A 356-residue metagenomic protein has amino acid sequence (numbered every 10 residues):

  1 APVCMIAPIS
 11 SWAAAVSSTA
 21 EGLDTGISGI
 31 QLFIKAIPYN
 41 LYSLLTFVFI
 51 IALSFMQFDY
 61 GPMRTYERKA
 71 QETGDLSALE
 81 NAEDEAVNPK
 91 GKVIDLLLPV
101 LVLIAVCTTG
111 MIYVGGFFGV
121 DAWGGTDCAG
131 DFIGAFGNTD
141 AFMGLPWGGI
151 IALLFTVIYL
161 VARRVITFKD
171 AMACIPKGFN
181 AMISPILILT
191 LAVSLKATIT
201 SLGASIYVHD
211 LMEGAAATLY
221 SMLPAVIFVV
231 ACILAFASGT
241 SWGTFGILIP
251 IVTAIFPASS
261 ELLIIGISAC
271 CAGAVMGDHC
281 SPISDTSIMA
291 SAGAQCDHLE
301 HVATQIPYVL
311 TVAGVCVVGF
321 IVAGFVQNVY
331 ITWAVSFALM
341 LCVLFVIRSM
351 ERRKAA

Functional and structural regions predicted by a protein language model:
A1-M63, L234-G246, I267-G293, T304 (+1 more regions): Alpha-helical transmembrane segments and, especially, the helix-loop junctions at the ends of these helices
V3-M5, K90-G110, I151, N180-K196 (+1 more regions): Selective recognition of specific alpha-helical transmembrane segments in multi-pass small-molecule
S18-G26, D59, T108-D121, V161-F168 (+3 more regions): Transmembrane helix-loop junctions in multi-pass membrane proteins
Q31-F33, T46-N138, I150-C174, D297-I306 (+1 more regions): Long, contiguous bundles of hydrophobic transmembrane helices that form the permeation core of multi-pass
Y39-L41, K92-D95, L145-P146, F179-P185 (+3 more regions): Membrane-interfacial loop-to-helix junctions in multi-pass transporters
I51, I104, T108, V157-I158 (+4 more regions): Alpha-helical transmembrane segments of multipass membrane proteins
T156-I233: Helix-loop-helix junctions that connect adjacent transmembrane helices in secondary transporters/permeases, recognized
I186-A192, A217-S259, L263-I264, C270-D278: Hydrophobic alpha-helical transmembrane segments of multi-pass integral membrane proteins, predominantly secondary
